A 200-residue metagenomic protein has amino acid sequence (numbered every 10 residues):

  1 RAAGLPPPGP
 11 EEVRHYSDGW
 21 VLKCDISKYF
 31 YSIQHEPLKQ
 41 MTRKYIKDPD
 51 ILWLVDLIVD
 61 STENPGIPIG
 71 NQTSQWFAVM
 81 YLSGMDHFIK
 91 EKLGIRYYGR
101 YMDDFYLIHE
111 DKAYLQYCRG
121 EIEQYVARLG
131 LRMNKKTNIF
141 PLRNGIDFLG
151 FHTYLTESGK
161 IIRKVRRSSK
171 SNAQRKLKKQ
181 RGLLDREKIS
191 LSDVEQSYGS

Functional and structural regions predicted by a protein language model:
G4-M102, Y106-Y125, L131-K136, F140-P141: Conserved polymerase palm-domain catalytic core
S61, A113-Y117, M133-S200: Right-hand nucleic-acid polymerase module
